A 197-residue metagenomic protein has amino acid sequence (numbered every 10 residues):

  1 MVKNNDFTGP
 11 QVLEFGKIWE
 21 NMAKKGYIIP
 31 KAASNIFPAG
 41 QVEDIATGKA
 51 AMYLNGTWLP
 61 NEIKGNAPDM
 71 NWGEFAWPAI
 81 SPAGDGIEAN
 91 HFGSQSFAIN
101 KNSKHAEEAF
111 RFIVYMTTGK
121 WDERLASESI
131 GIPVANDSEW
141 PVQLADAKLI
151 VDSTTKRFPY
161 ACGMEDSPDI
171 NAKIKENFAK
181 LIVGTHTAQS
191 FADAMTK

Functional and structural regions predicted by a protein language model:
M1-E14, G65-N66, A79-E88, E139-A145: Short, solvent-exposed loop/beta-turn-alpha elements that line the ligand-binding surface or hinge of extracytoplasmic
V2-A33: Glycine-centered hinge/linker elements that transmit conformational signals in sensory and ligand-binding systems
K25-I28, G65-S129, E176: Extracytoplasmic/periplasmic substrate-recognition and gating elements
K31-A46: Short helix-initiation/N-cap motifs at beta->coil->alpha
P38, N55-P60, W77, G93-Q95: Beta->alpha turn/N-cap motifs
V42-D44, P60-N66: Pocket-flanking alpha-helical
A46-N55, M70: Alpha-to-beta junction loops
P68, A126-K180: Long, aromatic- and glycine/proline-rich binding clefts that accommodate carbohydrate-like moieties
